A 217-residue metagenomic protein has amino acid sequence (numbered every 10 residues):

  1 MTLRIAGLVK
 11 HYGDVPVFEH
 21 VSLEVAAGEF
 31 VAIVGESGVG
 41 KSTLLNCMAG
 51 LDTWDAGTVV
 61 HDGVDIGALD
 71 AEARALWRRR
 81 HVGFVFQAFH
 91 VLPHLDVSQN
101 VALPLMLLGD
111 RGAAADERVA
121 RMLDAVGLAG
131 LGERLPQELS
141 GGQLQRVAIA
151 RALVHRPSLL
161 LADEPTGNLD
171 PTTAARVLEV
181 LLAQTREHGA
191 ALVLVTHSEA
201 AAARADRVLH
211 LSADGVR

Functional and structural regions predicted by a protein language model:
T2-R4, L8-L211: ABC family nucleotide-binding domain
A213-R217: Conserved switch/coupling elements of ABC/ABC-like ATPase nucleotide-binding domains
